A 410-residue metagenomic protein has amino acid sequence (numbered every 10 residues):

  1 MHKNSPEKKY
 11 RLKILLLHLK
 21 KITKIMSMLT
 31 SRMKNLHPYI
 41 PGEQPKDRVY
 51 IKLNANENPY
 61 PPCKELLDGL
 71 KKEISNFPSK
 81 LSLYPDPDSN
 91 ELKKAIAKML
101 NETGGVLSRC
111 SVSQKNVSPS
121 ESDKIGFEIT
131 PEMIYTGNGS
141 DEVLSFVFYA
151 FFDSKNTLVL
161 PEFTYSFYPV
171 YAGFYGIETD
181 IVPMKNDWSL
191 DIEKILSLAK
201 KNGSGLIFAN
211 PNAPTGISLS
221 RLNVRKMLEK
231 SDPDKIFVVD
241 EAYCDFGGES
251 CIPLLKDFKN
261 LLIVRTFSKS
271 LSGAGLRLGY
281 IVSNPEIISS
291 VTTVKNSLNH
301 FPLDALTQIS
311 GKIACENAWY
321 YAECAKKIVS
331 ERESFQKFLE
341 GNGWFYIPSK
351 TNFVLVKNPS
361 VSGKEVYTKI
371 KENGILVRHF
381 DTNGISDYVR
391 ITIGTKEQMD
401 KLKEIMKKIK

Functional and structural regions predicted by a protein language model:
S5, D180, N186-D245: Active-site phosphate-binding strand-loop segment of PLP-dependent enzymes
L12-I25: Short, Lys/Arg-enriched N-terminal segments with co-localized hydrophobic residues within the first ~10-30 amino acids
K21-K24, L222, K369-N373, R378 (+1 more regions): PLP-dependent enzyme catalytic core of the Aspartate aminotransferase-like
I25-G105, R109-C110, E121-G139, F146: N-terminal small-domain helix-loop-helix segment of the aminotransferase-like
G105, I129-I134, K155-T157, D234 (+3 more regions): Short acidic capping loops at alpha-helix termini that bridge into adjacent secondary structure
A150-Y171: Conserved PLP-anchoring active-site segment centered on the Schiff-base-forming lysine
N260-L339, W344-I347: PLP-dependent aminotransferase class I/II
V329, G341-N373: Conserved PLP-binding catalytic core of the aspartate aminotransferase-like
